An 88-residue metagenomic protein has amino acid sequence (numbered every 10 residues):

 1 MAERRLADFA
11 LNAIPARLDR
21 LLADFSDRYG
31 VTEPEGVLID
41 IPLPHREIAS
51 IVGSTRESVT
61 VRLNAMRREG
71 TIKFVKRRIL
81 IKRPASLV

Functional and structural regions predicted by a protein language model:
M1-L18: A small-molecule sensor/coupling module
D19-D27: Amphipathic, well-packed alpha-helical segments that form the structural scaffold of globular domains
D27-V88: Phosphate-/nucleic-acid-contacting segments
